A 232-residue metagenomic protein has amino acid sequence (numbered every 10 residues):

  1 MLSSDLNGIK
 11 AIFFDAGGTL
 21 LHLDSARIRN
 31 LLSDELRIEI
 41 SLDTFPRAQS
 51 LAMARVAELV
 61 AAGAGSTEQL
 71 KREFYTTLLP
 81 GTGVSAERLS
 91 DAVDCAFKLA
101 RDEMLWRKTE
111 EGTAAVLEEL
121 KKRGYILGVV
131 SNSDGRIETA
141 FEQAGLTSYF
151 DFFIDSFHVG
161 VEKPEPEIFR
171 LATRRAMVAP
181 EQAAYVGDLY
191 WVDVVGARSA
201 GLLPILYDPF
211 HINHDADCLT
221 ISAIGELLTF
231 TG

Functional and structural regions predicted by a protein language model:
M1-F14, T19, D43, E87-S90 (+3 more regions): Asp-based, Mg2+/Mn2+-dependent phosphohydrolase catalytic module
L2-A115: N-terminal helical cap/lid subdomain that shapes the substrate entry/recognition surface in HAD-like hydrolases
